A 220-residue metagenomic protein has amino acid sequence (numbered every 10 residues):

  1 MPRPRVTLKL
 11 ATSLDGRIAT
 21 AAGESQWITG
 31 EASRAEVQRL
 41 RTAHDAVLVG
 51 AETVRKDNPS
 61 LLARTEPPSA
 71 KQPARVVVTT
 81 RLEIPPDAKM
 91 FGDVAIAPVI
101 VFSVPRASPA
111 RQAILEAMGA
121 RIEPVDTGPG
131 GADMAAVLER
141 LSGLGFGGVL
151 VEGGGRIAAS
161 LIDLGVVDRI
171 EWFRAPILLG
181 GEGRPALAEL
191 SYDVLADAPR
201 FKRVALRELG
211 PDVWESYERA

Functional and structural regions predicted by a protein language model:
M1-A220: Enzymes that bind and transform nitrogen-containing heteroaromatic metabolites
